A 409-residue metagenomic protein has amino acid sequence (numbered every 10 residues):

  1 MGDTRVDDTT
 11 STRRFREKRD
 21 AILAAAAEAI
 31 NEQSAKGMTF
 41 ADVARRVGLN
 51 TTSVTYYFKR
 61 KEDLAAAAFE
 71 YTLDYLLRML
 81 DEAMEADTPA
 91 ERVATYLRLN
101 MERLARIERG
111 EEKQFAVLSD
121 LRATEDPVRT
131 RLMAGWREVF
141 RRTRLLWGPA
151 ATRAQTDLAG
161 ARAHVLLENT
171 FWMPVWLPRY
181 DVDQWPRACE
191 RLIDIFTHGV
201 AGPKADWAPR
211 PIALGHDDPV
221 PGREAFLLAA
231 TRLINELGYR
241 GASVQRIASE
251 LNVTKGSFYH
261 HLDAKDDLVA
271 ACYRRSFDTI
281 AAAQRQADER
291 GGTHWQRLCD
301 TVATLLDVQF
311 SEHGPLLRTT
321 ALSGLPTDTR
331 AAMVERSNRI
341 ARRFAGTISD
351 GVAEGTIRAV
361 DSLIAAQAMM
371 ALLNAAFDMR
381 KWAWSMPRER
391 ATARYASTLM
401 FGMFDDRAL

Functional and structural regions predicted by a protein language model:
M1-T9, F140-P149, R153, V175-L228 (+5 more regions): C-terminal peripheral helix-coil segments that are non-catalytic and often amphipathic
K18-A27, V43, A68-T72, L76 (+6 more regions): Generic hydrophobic, amphipathic alpha-helix propensity
A21, A29-D63, A67, A229 (+2 more regions): Helix-turn-helix
Y56, T279, A283, D307-D405: C-terminal structured domain segments across diverse proteins
A67, D81-G110, A159, A271 (+1 more regions): Hydrophobic alpha-helical connector segments
L77, A116, T124-A151, G160-A161 (+3 more regions): Amphipathic alpha-helical packing segments from all-alpha helical-bundle domains
R92, L104-T130, R144, Q309-D328: Amphipathic alpha-helical segments used for helix-helix packing
A94, T156-L167, C299, A303 (+2 more regions): Short, well-structured alpha-helical segments
